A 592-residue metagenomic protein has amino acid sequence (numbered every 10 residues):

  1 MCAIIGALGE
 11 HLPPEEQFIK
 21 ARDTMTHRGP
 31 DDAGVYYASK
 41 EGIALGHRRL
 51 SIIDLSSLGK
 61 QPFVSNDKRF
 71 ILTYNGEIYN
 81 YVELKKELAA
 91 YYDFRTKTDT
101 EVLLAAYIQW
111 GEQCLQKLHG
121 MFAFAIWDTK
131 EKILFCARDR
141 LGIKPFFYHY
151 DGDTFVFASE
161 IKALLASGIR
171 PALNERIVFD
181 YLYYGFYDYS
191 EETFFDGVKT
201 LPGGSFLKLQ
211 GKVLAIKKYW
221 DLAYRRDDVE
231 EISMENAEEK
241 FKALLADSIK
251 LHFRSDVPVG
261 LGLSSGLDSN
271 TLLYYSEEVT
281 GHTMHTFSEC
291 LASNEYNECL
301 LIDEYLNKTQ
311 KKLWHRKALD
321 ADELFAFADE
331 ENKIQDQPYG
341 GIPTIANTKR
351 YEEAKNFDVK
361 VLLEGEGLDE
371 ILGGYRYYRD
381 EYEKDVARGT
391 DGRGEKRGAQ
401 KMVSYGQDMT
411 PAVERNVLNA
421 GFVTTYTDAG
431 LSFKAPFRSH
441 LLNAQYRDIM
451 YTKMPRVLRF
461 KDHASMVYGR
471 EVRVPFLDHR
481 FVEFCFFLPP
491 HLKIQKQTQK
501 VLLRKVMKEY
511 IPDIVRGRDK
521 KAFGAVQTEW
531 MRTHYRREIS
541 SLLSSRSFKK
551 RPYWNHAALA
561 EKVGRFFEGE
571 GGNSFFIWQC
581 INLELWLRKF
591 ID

Functional and structural regions predicted by a protein language model:
M1, E83, E87, A163 (+4 more regions): A general alpha-helix detector
M1-E330, N347, I514, I581: Cysteine-centered catalytic environments shared across enzyme families
L8-P14, Y37, A90, T129-V156 (+5 more regions): ATP-dependent adenylate-handling active sites, centered on carboxylate activation for C-N bond formation
V35-Y37, T98-V102, Q499-V506, R518-T528: Polar, surface-exposed loop/tail segments that function as active-site lids or cofactor/substrate-recognition elements
D93-R95, V472-V474, K550-Y553: A Lys/Arg-rich helix-loop hairpin that forms a DNA/phosphate-binding surface
D93-T98, Q113, G168-E175, A435-D448 (+3 more regions): Structural motif
Y451-L458: Core structural elements
I511-E570: PAPS-dependent sulfotransferase catalytic core
